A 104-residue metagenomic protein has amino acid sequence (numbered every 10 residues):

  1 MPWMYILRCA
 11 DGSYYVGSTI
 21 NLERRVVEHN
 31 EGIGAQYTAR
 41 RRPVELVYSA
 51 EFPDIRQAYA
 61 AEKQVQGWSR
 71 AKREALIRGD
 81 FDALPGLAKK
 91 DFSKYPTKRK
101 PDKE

Functional and structural regions predicted by a protein language model:
M1-A60, F81-E104: GIY-YIG nuclease catalytic motif and its immediate N-terminal context
K63-L76: Short arginine-rich
